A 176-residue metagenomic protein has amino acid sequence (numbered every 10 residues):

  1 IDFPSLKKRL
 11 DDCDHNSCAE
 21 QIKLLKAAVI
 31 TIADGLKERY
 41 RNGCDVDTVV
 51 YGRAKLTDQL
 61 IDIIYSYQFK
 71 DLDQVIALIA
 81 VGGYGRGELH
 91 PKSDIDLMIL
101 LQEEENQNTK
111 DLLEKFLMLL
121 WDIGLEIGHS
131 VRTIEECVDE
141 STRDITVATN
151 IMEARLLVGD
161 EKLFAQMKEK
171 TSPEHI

Functional and structural regions predicted by a protein language model:
I1-Q74, K92: N-terminal regions immediately upstream of nucleotidyltransferase
N16, N42, N106-N108, N150: Detector for Asparagine
G35, G43, G52, G82-G87 (+3 more regions): Residue-identity detector for glycine
D47, G82, G87-S93, I145 (+3 more regions): Flexible, active-site-adjacent loop/turn segments at secondary-structure boundaries
A54-D62, Q68, N108-Q166: Conserved catalytic core of two-metal-ion nucleotidyltransferases
A77-L112, L120-D122: Catalytic metal-binding acidic patch
T171-I176: Short, intrinsically disordered, charge-balanced linker/junction segments flanking boundaries in proteins
